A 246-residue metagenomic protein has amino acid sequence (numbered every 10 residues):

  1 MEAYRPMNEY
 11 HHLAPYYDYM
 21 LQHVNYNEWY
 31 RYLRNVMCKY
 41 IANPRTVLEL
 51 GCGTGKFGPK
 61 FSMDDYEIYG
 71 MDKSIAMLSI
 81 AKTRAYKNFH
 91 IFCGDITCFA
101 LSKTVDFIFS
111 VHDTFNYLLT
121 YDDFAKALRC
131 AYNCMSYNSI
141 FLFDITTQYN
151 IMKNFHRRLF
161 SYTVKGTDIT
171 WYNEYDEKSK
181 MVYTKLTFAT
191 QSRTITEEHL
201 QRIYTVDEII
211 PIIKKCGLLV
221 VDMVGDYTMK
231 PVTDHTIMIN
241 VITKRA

Functional and structural regions predicted by a protein language model:
M1-N43: Conserved class I S-adenosyl-L-methionine
P44-G51: Conserved class I S-adenosyl-L-methionine
G55-C98: Class I SAM-dependent methyltransferase SAM/SAH-binding core
A100-F107: A short acidic, Gly/Pro-enriched loop at the edge of an enzyme's catalytic core that lines a small-molecule cofactor
V111-D113: Residues lining the SAM
A125-Y137: A short glycine-rich, Lys/Arg-flanked "PGG" loop and its adjoining helix->strand segment in the class I
L142-I212: SAM-dependent methyltransferase
V206-A246: C-terminal lobe and adjacent flexible extensions of AdoMet/dcAdoMet transferase-like proteins
